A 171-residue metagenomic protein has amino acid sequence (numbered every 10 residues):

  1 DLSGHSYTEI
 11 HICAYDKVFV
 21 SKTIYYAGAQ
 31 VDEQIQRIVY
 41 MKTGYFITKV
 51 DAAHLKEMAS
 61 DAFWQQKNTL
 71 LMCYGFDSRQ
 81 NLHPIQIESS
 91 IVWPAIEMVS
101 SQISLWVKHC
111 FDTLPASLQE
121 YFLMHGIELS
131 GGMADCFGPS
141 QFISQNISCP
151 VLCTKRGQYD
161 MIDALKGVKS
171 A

Functional and structural regions predicted by a protein language model:
D1, C136-F142, N146: Extended, folded domain segments that form the structural surfaces/walls around functional sites
D1-L2, L118-E120: Replace "in large, NTP-powered and nucleic-acid-processing enzymes" with "in large, NTP-powered factors and other
S3-Y7, G132: Gly/Ser-rich catalytic serine loop of serine hydrolases
T8-C13: Short beta-strand scaffold segments in enzyme catalytic cores
A14-S100, S104, K108, Q119-H125: Phosphate-binding glycine-rich/basic clefts of nucleotide- and phosphate-handling proteins, predominantly
H109-A116, A171: Conserved helix-loop functional segments at active or binding sites
M124-D135, R156: Glycine-rich beta-strand-to-loop/alpha-helix junction loops that act as flexible
I143-K166, S170-A171: Conserved phosphate-binding/catalytic loops in two-lobed NTP-binding clefts
